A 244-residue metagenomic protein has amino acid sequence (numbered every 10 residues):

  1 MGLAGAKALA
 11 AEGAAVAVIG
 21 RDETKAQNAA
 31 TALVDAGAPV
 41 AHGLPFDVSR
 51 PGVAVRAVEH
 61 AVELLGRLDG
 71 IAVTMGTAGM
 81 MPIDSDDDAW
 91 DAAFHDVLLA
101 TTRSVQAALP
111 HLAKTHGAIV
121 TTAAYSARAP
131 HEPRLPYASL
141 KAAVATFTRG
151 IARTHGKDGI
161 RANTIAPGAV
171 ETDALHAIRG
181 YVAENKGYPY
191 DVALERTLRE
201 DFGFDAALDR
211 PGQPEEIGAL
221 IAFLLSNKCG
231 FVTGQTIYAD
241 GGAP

Functional and structural regions predicted by a protein language model:
M1-A17: Canonical Rossmann dinucleotide-binding motif of NAD(H)/NADP(H)-dependent dehydrogenases/reductases, specifically
A14-N28: Conserved glycine-rich Rossmann-like NAD(P)H-binding loop of the short-chain dehydrogenase/reductase
V55, G76-D91, P133-P136, H176 (+1 more regions): Conserved mid-core segment of classical short-chain dehydrogenase/reductases
V105, L140, T148: Active-site helix of classical SDR
A129, R210, I221-A222, C229 (+1 more regions): Short C-terminal tail/terminal secondary-structure segment of NAD(P)H-dependent dehydrogenase/reductase domains
G156, R161, V232-G234: Short, small/polar-rich loop/turn modules that mediate ligand/substrate recognition or access, typified
D191, E195, F204-I217: A conserved structural motif in NAD(P)-dependent oxidoreductases
